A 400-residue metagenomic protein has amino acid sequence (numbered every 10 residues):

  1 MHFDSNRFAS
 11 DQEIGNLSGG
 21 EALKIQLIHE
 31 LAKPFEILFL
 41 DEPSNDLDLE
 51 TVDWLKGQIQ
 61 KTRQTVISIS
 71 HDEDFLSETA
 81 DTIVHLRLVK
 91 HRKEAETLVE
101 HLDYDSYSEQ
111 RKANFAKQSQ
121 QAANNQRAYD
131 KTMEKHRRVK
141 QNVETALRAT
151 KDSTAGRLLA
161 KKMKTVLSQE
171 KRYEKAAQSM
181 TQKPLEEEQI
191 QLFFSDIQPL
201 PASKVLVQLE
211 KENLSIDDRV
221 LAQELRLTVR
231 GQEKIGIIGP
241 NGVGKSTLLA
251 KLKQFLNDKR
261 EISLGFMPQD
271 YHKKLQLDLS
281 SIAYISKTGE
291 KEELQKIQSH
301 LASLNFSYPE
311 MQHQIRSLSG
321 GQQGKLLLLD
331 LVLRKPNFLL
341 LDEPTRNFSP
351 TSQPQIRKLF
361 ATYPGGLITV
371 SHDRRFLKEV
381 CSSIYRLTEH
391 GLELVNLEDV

Functional and structural regions predicted by a protein language model:
M1-A116, P201-V400: ABC ATP-binding cassette signature C-motif
M1-G20, Q110-D218: Coupling and communication elements adjacent to P-loop NTPase active sites across diverse families
